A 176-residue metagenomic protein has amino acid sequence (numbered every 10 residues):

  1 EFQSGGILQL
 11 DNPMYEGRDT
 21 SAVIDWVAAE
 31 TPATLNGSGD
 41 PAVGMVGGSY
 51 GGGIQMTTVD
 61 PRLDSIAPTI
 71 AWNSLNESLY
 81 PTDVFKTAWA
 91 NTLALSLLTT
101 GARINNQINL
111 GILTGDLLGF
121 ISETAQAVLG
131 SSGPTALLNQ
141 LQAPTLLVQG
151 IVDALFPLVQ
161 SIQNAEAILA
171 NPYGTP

Functional and structural regions predicted by a protein language model:
E1-A29, P41, T82: Cap/lid segment of the alpha/beta-hydrolase catalytic domain
G17, V23, A29, N36 (+3 more regions): Accessory cap/linker subdomain of secreted extracellular hydrolases
A22, Q163-E166: Alpha-helical scaffolding segments of alpha/beta enzyme cores, especially the outer helices of TIM-barrel or partial
I66-A67, L146-V148: Hydrophobic/aromatic beta-strand patches that form the interior of the parallel beta-sheet core in alpha/beta enzyme
L141, L147-Q149, D153: Short beta-strand/loop motif that positions the catalytic acidic residue of the alpha/beta-hydrolase fold
A154-S161: Conserved alpha/beta-hydrolase "acid-adjacent" motif
I168-P176: Catalytic histidine neighborhood in serine/cysteine hydrolases with alpha/beta-hydrolase-type architecture
